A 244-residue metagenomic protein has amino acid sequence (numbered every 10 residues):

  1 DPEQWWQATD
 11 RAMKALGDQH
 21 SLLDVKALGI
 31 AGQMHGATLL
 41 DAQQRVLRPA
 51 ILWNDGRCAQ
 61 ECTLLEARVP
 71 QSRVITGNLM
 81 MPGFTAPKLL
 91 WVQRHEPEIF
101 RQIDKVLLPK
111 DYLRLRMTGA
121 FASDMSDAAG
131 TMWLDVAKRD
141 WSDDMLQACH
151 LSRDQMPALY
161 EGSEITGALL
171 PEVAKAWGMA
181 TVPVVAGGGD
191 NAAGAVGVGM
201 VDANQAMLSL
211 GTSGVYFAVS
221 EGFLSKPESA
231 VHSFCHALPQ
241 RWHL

Functional and structural regions predicted by a protein language model:
D1, L28, D55, V92 (+1 more regions): Residue-level signal for inorganic ion chemistry
D1-H20, A50, N54-N78, G83: Phosphate-binding loop and its immediate beta->loop->alpha context in nucleotide/phosphate-handling enzymes
D1-R48, Q102, P157, A174-A186: N-terminal glycine/serine-rich phosphate-binding loop of ATP-dependent small-molecule kinases, especially carbohydrate
A12-Q19, W91, H95, V198: A generic secondary-structure signal
A31-H35, G162-E164, L210-S213: Glycine-rich beta-strand-to-loop/alpha-helix junction loops that act as flexible
A37-L65, Q102-I103, L107-S142, V185-L244: Glycine-rich phosphate-binding loop of actin/hexokinase-like ATP-binding domains
L40-R45, E66-I75, L89-R94, Q240: Acidic/polar active-site rim loop that often engages polyanionic ligands
S72-G189: Gly/Ser/Thr-rich active-site cleft segment
